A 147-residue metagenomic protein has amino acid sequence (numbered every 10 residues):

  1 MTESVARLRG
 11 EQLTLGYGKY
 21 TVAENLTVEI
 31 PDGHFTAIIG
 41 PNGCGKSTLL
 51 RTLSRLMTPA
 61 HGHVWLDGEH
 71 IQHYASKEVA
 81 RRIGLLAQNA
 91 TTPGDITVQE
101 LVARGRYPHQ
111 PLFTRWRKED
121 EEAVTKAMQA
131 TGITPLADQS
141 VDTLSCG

Functional and structural regions predicted by a protein language model:
L8, V22-N25: Conserved structural motif at the start of ABC-family nucleotide-binding domains
Y20-T21, K77: Short coil-to-beta microelement around the adenine-binding A-loop and adjacent beta1/P-loop entry of ABC ATPase
I39-P41: The feature captures the beta-strand-to-loop junction immediately N-terminal to the Walker
S54: Helix-to-loop junction immediately C-terminal to a conserved catalytic motif
G62-H70, V79: Conserved ABC transporter NBD signature motif
A103, K118-L136: Conserved ABC ATPase "signature" region
R115, S140-L144: Conserved ABC ATPase signature
